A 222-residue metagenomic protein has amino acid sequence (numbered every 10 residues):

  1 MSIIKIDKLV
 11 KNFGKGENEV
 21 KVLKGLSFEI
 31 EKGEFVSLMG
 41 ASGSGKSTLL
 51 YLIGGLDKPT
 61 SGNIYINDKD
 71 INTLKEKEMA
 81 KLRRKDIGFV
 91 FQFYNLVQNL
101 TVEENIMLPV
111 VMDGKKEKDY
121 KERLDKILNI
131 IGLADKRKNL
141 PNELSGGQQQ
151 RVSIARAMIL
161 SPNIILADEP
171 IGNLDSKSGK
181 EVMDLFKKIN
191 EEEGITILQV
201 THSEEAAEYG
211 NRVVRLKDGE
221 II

Functional and structural regions predicted by a protein language model:
M1-I3, I222: Short, Lys/Arg-enriched, disordered terminal segments
I3-V213: ABC family nucleotide-binding domain
V213-I222: H-loop (His-switch) and adjacent beta-strand-loop-beta switch element of ABC-type ATPase nucleotide-binding domains
